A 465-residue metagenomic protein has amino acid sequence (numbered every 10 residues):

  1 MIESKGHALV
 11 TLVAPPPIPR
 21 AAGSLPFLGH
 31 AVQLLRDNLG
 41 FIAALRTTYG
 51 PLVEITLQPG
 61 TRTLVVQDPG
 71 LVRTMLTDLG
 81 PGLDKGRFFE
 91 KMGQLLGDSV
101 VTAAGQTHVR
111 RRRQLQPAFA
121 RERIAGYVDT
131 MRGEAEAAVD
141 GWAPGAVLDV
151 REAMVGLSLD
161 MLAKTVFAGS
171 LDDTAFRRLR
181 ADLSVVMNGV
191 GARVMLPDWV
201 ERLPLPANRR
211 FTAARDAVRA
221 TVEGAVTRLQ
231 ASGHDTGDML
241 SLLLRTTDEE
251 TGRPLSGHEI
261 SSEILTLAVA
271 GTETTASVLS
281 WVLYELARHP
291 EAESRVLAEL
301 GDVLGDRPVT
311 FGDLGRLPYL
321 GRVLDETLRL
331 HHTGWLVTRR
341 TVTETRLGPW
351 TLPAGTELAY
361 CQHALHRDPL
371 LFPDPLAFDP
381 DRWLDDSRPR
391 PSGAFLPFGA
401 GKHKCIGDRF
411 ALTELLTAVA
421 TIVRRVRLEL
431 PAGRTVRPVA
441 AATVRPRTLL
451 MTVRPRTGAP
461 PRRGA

Functional and structural regions predicted by a protein language model:
M1-T11, P15-I18, R46, A135 (+4 more regions): Cytochrome P450 proximal C-terminal region
A14-T47, V53, Q58-R62, Q67-L79 (+7 more regions): Cytochrome P450 catalytic-domain helical core, especially the substrate-recognition surface and oxygen-activation
P26, Q33, V53, A120 (+4 more regions): Conserved cytochrome P450 catalytic core segment spanning the I/J/K helices
A31-G50, A220, R307-G348, P369: Conserved cytochrome P450 K-helix E-x-x-R motif and the immediately C-terminal K′/meander segment
G233-G237, L297-L317, L330-P349, L365 (+1 more regions): Cytochrome P450 fold signature focused on the C-terminal beta-domain
T274-E293, L297-E299, R409-R425: Cytochrome P450 catalytic-core helices
Y360-S387: Conserved cytochrome P450 K-helix/beta-meander segment immediately N-terminal to the heme-binding cysteine loop
